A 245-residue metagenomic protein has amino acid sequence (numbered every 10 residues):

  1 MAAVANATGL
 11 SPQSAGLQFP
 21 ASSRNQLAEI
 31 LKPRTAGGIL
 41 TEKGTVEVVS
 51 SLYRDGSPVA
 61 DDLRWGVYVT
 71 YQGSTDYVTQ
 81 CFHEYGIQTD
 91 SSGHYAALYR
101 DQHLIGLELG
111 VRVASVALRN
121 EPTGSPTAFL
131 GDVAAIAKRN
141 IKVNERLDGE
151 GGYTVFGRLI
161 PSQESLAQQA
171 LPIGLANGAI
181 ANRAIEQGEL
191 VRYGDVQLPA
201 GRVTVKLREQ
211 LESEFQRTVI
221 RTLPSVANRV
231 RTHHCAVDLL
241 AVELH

Functional and structural regions predicted by a protein language model:
M1-V226: C-terminal catalytic/substrate-binding lobe primarily of soluble NAD(P)-dependent oxidoreductases
N228, L244-H245: Intrinsic disorder/low-complexity segments in short proteins, especially the signal peptide and propeptide regions
D238-E243: Short, intrinsically disordered C-terminal tails of secreted or membrane-associated proteins
